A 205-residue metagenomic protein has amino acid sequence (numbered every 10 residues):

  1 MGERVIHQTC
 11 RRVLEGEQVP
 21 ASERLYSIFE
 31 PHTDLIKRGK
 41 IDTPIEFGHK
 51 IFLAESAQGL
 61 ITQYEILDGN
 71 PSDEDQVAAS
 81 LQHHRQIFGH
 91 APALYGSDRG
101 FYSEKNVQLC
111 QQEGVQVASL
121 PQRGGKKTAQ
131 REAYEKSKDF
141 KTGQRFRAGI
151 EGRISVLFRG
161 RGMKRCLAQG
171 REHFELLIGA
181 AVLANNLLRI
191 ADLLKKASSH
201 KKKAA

Functional and structural regions predicted by a protein language model:
M1-A205: Anion-binding and metal-coordination hotspots
